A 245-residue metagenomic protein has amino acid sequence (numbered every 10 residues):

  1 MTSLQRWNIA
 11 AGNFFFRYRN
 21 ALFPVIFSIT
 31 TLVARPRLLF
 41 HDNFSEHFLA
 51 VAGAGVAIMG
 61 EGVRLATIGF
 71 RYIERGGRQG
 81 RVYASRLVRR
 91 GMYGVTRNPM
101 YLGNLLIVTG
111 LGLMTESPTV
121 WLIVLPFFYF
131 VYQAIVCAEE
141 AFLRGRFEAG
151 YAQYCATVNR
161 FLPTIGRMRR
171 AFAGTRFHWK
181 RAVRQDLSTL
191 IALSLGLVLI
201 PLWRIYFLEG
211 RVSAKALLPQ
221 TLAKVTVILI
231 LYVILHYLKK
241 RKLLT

Functional and structural regions predicted by a protein language model:
M1-Y93, L105-T245: Membrane-anchoring alpha-helices and their flanking helix-loop junctions
N98: Extended, alpha-helix-rich binding/interface surfaces that flank or overlap catalytic cores and mediate recognition
Y101-G103: Transmembrane helix boundary and interhelical junction motifs in multipass membrane proteins
